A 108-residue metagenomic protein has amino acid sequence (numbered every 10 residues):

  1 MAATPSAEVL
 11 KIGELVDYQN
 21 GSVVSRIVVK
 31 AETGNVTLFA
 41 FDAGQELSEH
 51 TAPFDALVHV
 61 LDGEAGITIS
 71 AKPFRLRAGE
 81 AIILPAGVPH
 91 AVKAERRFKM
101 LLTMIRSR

Functional and structural regions predicted by a protein language model:
M1-T33: A short, N-terminal "cap"/entry segment at the start of jelly-roll beta-barrel domains of the cupin/DSBH fold
G21-S22, N35-A52: Conserved short histidine dyad/triad with adjacent acidic residue
F54-S70: Glycine- and acidic-residue-biased ligand/ion/polar-headgroup-sensing regions
L61-D62, R77-A78, R96: A cytosolic small-molecule/anion-sensing beta-strand core signal
A71-A86: Short acidic-glycine-tyrosine-enriched beta hairpin
A86-R108: Ligand-binding loop in jelly-roll beta-barrel domains
